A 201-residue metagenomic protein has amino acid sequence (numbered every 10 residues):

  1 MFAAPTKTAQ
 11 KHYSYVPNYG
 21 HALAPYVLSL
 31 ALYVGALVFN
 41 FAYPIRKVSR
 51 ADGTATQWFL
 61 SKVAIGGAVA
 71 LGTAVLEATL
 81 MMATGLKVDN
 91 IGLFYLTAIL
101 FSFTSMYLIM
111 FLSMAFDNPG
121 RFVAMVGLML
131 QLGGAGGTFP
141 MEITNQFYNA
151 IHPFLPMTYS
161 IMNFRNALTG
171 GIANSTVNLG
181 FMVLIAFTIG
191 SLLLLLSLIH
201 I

Functional and structural regions predicted by a protein language model:
M1-I199: Membrane-spanning alpha-helical segments of multipass transporters and channels
